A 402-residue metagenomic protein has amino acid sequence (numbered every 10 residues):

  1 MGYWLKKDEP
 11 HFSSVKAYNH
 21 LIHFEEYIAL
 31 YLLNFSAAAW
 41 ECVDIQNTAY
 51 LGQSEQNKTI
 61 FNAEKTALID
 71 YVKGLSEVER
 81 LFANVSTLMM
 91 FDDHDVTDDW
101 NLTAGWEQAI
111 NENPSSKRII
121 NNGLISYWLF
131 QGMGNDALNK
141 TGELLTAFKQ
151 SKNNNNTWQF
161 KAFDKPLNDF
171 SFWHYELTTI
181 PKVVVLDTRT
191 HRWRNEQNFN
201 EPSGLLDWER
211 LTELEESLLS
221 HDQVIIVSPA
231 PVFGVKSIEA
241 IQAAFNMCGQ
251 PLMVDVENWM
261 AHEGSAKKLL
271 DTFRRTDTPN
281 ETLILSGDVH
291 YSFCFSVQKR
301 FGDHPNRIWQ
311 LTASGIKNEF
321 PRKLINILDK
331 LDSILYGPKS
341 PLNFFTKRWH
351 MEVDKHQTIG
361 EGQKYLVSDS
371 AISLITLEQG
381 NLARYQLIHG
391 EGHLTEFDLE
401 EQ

Functional and structural regions predicted by a protein language model:
M1-Q402: Metal-dependent phosphoester/phosphodiester hydrolase catalytic core
